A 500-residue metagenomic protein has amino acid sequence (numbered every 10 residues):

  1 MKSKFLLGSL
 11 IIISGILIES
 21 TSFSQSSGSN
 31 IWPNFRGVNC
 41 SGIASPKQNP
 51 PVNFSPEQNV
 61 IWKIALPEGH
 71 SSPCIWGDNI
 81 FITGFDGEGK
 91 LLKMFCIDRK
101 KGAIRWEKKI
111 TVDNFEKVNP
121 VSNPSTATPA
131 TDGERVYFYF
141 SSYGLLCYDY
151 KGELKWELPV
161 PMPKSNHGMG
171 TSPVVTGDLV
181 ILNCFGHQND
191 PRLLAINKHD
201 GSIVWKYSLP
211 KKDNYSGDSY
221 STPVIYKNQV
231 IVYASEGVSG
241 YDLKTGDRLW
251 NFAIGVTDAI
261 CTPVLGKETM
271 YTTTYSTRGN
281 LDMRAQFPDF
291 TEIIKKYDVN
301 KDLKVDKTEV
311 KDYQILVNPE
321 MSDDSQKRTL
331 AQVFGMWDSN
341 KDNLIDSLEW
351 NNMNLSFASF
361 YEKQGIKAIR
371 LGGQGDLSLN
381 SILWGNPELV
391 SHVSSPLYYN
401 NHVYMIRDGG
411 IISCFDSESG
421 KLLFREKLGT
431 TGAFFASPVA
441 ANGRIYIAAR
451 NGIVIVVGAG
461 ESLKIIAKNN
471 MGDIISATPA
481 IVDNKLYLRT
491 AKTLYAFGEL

Functional and structural regions predicted by a protein language model:
M1-F5: Positively charged n-region of N-terminal signal peptides that target proteins for export
L6-L7, P396: Intrinsically disordered, low-complexity Ser/Thr- and Pro-rich stretches
G8-E19: Bacterial N-terminal signal peptides
F23-L500: Noncatalytic, solvent-exposed loop/strand surfaces of beta-propeller-type extracellular/periplasmic domains
